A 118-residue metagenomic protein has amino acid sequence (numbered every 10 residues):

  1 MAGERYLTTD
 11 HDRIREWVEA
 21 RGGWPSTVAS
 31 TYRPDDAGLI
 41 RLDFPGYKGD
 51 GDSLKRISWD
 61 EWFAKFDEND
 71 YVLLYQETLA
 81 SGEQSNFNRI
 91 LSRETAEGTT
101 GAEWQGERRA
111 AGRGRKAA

Functional and structural regions predicted by a protein language model:
M1-A118: A charge-rich, low-complexity, intrinsically flexible signal that marks solvent-exposed coils, linkers, repeats
